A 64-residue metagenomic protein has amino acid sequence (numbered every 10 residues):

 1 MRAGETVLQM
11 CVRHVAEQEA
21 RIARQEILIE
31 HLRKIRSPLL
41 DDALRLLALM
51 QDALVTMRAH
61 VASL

Functional and structural regions predicted by a protein language model:
M1-L64: Anionic, Ser/Thr-rich low-complexity intrinsically disordered regions
